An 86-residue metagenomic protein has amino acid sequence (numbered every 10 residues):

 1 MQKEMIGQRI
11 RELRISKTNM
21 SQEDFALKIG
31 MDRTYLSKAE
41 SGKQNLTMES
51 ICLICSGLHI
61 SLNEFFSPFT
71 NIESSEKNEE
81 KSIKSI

Functional and structural regions predicted by a protein language model:
M1-K17: A short, Lys/Arg-rich alpha-helix, primarily the initiator
Q8, N19-M20, L46-E49: Residue-level signal for the short linker/turn that defines the boundary of a DNA-recognition helix
R11, E23, C52: Residues within the helices of the helix-turn-helix
R14, A26, C55: The alpha-helix within a helix-turn-helix
N19-K38: Short alpha-helical DNA-recognition segment
S41: Short, conserved catalytic or interaction motifs in soluble domains
S50-E64: DNA major-groove recognition helix of helix-turn-helix/homeodomain DNA-binding modules
F66-I86: Short, charged recognition helix plus adjacent turn of helix-turn-helix-like nucleic-acid-binding domains
